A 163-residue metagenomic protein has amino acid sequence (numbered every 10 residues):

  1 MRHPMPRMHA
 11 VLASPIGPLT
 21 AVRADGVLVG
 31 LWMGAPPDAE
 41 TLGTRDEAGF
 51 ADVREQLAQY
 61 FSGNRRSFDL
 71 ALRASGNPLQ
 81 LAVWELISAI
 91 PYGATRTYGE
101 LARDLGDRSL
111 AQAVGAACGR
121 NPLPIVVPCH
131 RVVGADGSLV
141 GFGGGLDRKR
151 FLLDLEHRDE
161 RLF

Functional and structural regions predicted by a protein language model:
M1-S109, H157-F163: Basic nucleic-acid-binding alpha-helical/helix-turn surface characteristic of O6-alkylguanine DNA
A111-V114: Helix-turn-helix DNA-binding helix
C118: DNA major-groove recognition helix of helix-turn-helix
N121-P122: Terminal helix-turn-helix DNA-binding modules in bacterial transcription factors
V126: Major-groove DNA-recognition helix of helix-turn-helix-type DNA-binding domains
R131-V133: Short, basic, alpha-helical segments at the C-terminal edge of helix-turn-helix-like DNA-binding modules
A135-F163: …primarily DNA-binding HTH/wHTH and HhH modules…
